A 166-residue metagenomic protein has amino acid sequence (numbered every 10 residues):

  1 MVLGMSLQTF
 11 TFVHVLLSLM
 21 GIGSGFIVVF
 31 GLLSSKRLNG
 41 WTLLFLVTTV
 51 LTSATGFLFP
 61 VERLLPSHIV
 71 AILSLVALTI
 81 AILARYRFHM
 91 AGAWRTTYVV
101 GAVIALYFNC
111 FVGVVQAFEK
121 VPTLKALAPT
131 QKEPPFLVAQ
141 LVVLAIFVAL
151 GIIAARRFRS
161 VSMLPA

Functional and structural regions predicted by a protein language model:
V2-A166: Polytopic transmembrane helical bundles with strong interfacial aromatic enrichment
